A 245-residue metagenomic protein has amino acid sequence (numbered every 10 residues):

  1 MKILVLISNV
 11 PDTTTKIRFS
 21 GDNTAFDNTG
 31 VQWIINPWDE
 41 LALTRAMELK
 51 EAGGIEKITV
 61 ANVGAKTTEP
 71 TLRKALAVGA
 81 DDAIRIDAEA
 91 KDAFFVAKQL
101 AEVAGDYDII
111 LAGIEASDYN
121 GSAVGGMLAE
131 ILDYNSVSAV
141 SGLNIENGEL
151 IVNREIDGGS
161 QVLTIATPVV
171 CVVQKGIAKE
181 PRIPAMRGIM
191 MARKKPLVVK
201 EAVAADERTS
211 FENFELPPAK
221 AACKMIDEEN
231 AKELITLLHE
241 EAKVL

Functional and structural regions predicted by a protein language model:
M1-L245: N-terminal glycine-rich FAD/FM-binding segment characteristic of electron-transfer flavoproteins
